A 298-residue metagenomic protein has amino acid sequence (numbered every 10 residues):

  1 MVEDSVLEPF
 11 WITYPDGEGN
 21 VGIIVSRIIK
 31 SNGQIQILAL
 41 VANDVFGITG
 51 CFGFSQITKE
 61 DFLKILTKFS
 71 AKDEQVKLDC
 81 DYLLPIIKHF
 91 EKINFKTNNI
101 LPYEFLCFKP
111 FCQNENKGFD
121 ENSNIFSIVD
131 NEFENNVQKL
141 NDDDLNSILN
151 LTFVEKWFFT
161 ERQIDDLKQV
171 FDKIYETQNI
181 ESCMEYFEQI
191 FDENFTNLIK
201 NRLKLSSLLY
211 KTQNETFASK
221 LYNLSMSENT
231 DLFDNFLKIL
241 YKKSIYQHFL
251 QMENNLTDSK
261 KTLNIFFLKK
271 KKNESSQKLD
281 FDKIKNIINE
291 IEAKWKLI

Functional and structural regions predicted by a protein language model:
V2-I298: Non-catalytic terminal/accessory regions
